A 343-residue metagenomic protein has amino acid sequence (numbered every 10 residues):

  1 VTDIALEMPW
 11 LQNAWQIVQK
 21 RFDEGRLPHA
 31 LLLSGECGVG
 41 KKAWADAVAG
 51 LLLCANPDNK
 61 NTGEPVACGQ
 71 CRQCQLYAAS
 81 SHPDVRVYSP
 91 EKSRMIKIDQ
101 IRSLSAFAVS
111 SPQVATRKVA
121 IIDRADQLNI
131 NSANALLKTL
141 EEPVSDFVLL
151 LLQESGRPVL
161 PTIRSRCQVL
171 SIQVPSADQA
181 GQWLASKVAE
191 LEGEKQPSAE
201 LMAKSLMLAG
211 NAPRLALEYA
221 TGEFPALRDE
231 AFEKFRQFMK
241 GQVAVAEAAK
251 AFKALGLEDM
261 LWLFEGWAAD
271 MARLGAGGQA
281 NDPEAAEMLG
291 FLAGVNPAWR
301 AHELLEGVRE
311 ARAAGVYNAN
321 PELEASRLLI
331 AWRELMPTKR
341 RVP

Functional and structural regions predicted by a protein language model:
V1-L51, D58-K60, Q73-L76, S145-F147 (+2 more regions): Charged, glycine-rich active-site and insertion segments that engage polyanionic ligands
Q16-F22, I98-V119, Q127, N131-T139: Conserved alpha-helical scaffold flanking the Walker A/P-loop in AAA+ ATPase domains
R26-L27, A78-P83, P90, Q113-T116 (+1 more regions): Short loop/turn elements that form and flank the Walker-type P-loop nucleotide-binding site in RecA-like NTPase cores
H29, E64-A67, K118: Short metal-coordination and nucleic-acid-contact micro-motifs, chiefly zinc-binding Cys/His arrays
G63-I96: AAA+/P-loop NTPase substrate/partner-engagement loops
E91-I98, A125, V169-L170: Flexible beta-alpha connector loops of hexameric P-loop NTPases
A120-D123, L136, F147-Q153: Structural recognition of the conserved hydrophobic beta-strand(s) that form the central parallel beta-sheet of P-loop
R124-L128, S155-G156: Conserved Walker B
